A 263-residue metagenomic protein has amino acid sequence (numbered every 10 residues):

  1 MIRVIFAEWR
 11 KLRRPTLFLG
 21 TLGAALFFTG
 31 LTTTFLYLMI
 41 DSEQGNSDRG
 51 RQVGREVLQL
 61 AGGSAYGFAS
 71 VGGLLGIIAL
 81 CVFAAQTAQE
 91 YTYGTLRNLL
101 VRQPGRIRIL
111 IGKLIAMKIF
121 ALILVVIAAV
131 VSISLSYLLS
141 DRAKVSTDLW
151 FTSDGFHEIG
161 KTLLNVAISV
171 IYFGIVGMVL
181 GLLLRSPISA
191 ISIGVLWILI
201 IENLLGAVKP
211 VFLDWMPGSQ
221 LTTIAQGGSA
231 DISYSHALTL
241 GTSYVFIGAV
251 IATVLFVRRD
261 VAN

Functional and structural regions predicted by a protein language model:
M1-F27: Aromatic- and glycine-rich beta-strand/loop motifs that create alpha-glucan
K11, A88, L99-V101, G177 (+1 more regions): Helix-capping/transition residues at the boundaries of transmembrane alpha-helices and the short helical linkers
T16-L19, I107, I188-S189: Residues that define the loop-to-transmembrane-helix transition and helix capping in multi-pass membrane transporters
F18, L22-Q86, L110-L184, N203 (+2 more regions): Secretory targeting signals
T21-F28, A190-I201, L213-Q220: Central hydrophobic cores of alpha-helical transmembrane segments in multi-pass integral membrane proteins
L80-R102, R106-I107: Transmembrane helix boundary and interhelical loop/hinge segments in multi-pass membrane proteins
K209-S229: Short hydrophobic, aromatic-rich alpha-helical segments embedded in or entering the lipid bilayer of multi-pass
S243-N263: Junction motif at the cytosolic side of a transmembrane helix
